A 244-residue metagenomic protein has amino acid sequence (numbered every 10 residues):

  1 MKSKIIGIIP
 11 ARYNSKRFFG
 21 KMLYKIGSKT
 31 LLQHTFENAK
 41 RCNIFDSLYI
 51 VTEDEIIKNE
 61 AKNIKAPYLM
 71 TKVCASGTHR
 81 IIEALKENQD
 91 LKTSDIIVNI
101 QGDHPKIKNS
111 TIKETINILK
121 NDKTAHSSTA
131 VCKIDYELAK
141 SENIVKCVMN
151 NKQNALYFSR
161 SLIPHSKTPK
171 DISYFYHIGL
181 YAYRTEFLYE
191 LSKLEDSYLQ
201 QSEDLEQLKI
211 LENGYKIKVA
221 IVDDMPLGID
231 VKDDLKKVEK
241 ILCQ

Functional and structural regions predicted by a protein language model:
S3-T52: N-terminal glycine-rich phosphate-binding loop and ensuing alpha1 helix
F45, K92-S94, K123-A125, Y215: Short, high-confidence coil segments that cap the C-terminus of an alpha-helix and link into the following beta-strand
Y49, E55-N117: Short phosphate-binding loop-to-helix
T52-E53, I107, Y183, D230: A conserved hydrophobic position in a structured secondary element of the catalytic/binding core that shapes
K58, G77-I81, I112, A155 (+3 more regions): A general structural signal for well-ordered alpha-helical segments in protein cores
I107-S197: Conserved core of the sugar-phosphate nucleotidyltransferase
K170-Q244: Conserved alpha/beta core of the MobA/IspD/sugar-nucleotide pyrophosphorylase nucleotidyltransferase superfamily
